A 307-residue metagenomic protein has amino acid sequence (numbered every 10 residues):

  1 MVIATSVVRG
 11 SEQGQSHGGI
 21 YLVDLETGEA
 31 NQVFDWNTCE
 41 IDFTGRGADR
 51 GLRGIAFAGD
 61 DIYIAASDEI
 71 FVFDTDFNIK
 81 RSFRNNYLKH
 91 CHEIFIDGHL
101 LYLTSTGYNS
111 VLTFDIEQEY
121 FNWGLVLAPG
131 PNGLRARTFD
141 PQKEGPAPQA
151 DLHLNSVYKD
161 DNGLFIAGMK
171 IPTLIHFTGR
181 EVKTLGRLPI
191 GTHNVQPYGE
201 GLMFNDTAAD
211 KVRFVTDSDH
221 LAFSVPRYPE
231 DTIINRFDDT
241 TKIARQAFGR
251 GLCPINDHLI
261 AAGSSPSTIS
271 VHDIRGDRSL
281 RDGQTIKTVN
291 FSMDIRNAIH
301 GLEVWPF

Functional and structural regions predicted by a protein language model:
M1, G59-D60, G98-L100, N155 (+3 more regions): Short coil/turn segments that connect the beta-strands within blades of beta-propeller domains
I3-Q15, Y63-S67, L103-Y108, I166-K170 (+2 more regions): Conserved beta-strand positions in repeat-built beta-propeller and related beta-rich domains
S16, G51, H90, G107 (+6 more regions): Beta-rich catalytic cores
L25-G28, D74-N78, D115-E119, F177-E181 (+2 more regions): Short loop/turn segments that connect beta-strands within beta-propeller blades
N31-A48, R84-Y87, Y120-A150, L221-A244 (+1 more regions): Surface-exposed loop and turn segments in beta-propeller and other repeat-based domains that flank or scaffold
Q32-F95: Blade-loop segments of beta-propeller domains
A56, F95, Y158, Q196-P197 (+2 more regions): Conserved beta-strand position repeated across blades of beta-propeller domains
N194-G276: Loop/turn-rich, solvent-exposed surfaces of beta-rich toroidal or solenoidal domains
